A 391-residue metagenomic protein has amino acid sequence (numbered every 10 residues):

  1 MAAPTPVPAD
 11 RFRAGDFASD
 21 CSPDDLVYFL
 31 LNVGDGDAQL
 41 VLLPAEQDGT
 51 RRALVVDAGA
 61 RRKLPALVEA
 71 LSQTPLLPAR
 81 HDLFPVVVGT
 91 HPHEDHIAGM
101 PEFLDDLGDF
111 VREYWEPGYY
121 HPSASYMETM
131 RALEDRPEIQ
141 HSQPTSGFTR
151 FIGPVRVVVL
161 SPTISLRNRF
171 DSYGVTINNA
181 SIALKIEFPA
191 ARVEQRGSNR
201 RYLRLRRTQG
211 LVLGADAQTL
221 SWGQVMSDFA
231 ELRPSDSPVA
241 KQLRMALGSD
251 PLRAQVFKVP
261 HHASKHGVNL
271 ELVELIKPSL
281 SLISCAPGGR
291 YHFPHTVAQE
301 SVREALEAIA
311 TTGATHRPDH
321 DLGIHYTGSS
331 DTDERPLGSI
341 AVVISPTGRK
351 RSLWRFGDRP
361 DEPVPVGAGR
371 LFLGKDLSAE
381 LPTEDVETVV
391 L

Functional and structural regions predicted by a protein language model:
M1-Y28, V33-G34, P44-E46, T74-V86 (+2 more regions): Flexible, acidic/histidine-containing loops and adjacent segments that form or flank the divalent-metal
V33, V56-R61, P92, Y119 (+4 more regions): Active-site metal-binding loops of divalent metal-dependent hydrolases
P44-L54, R61-E116, R244-H262, K277-S281: Active-site metal-binding motif and surrounding structural segment of the metallo-beta-lactamase
V56-P65, R169-S172, D228-E231, D236 (+1 more regions): Acidic/histidine-rich helix-loop elements that form or flank divalent-metal/phosphate-binding sites at the catalytic
R62-P65, D95-A98, S123-S125, N168 (+2 more regions): Residues that form or flank phosphate/diphosphate-binding pockets in enzymes that use nucleotide phosphates
L67-E69, M100-E102, M127, V225-M226 (+2 more regions): Short amphipathic alpha-helical segments
V225, L243-G348, W354: Internal alpha/beta domain cores that form substrate/cofactor-binding pockets in large enzymes and binding proteins
